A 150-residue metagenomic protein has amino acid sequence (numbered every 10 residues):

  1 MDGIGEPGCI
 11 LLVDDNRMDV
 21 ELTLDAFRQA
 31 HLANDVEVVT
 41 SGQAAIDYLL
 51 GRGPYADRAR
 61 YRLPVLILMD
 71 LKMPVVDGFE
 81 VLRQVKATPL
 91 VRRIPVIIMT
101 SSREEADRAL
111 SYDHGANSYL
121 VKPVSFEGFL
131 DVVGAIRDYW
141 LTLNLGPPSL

Functional and structural regions predicted by a protein language model:
M1-L11, R17-E37, S41-I46, L50 (+2 more regions): Non-catalytic signal-transmission and effector/linker regions of two-component phosphorelay proteins
V38, V75-V76, E105: Residue-level signal for the "D+5" position in two-component response regulator receiver
D57-R62, K86-R93, H114: Conserved phosphotransfer cores of two-component systems
M69-M73: Receiver (REC) domain active-site loop signature in two-component systems and cognate sites in sensor histidine kinases
N117: Short, glycine/charged-rich "phosphate-handling" switch motifs in NTP-dependent and phosphotransfer domains
K122: A Lys-centered signature of the CheY-like receiver
